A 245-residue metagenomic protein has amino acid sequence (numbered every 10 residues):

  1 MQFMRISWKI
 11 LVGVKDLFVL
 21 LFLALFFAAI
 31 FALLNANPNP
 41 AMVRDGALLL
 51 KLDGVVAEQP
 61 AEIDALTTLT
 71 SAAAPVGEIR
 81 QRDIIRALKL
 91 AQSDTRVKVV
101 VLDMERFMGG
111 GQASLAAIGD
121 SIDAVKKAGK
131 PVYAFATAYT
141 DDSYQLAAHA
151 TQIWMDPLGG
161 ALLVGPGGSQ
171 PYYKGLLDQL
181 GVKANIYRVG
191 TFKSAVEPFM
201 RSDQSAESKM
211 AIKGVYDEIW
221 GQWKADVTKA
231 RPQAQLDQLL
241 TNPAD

Functional and structural regions predicted by a protein language model:
M1-A244: Small-residue-centered hinge/linker elements
